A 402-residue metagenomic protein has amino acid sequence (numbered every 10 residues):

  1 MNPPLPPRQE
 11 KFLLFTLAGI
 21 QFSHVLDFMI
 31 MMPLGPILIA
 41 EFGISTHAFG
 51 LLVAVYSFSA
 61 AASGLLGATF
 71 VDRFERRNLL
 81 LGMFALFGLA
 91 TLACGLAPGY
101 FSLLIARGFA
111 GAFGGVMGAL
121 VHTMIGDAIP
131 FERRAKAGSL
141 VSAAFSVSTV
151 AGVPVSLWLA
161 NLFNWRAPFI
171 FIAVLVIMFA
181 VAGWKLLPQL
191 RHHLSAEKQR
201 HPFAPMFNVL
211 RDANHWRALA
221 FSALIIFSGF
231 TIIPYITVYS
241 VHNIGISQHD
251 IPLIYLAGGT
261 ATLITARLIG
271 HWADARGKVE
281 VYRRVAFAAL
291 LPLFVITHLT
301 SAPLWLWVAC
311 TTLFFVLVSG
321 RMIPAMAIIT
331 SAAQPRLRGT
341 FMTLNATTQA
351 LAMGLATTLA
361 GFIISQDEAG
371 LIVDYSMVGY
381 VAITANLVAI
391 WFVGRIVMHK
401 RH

Functional and structural regions predicted by a protein language model:
N2-P7, P188-L219: Juxtamembrane intracellular "pre-TM" segments in multi-pass secondary transporters
M31-M32, H215-Y255: Extracytoplasmic gate region of multi-pass secondary transporters
A62-F101: Conserved MFS/SLC helix-loop-helix module at the cytosolic interface between two early adjacent transmembrane helices
G64-E75, A266-G277, I364: Helix-to-loop junctions at the C-terminal end of transmembrane segments in multipass secondary transporters
A106-V147: Cytoplasmic helix-loop-helix junction between adjacent transmembrane helices in 12-TM secondary transporters
L140-L187: Helix-loop-helix hairpin linking two adjacent transmembrane segments in secondary transporters
N161-A173, F362-T384: A membrane-interface helix-boundary motif in multi-pass transporters
V279-A325: C-terminal transmembrane helical hairpin of 12-TM major facilitator-type secondary transporters
